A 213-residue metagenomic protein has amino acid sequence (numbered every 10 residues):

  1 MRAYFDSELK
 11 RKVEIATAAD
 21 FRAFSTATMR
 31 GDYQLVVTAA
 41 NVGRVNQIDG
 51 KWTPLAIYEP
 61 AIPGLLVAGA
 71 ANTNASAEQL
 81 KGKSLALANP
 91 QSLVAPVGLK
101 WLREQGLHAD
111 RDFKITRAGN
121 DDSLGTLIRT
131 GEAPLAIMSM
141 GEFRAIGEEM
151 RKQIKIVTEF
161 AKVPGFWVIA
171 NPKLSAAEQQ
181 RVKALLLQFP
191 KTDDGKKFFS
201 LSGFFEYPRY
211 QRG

Functional and structural regions predicted by a protein language model:
M1-D6, N41, V45, I62-T126 (+2 more regions): Bilobed "Venus flytrap"/periplasmic-binding protein-like clamshell domains and structurally analogous long
M1-N41: Extracytoplasmic small-molecule ligand-binding "clamshell" domains of the periplasmic binding protein/Venus flytrap
D6-K10, M29-Y33, R103-L107, R129-A133 (+2 more regions): Sec-exported extracytoplasmic/periplasmic mature domains
K10, R30, A40, G50 (+4 more regions): Extracytoplasmic
I15-T26, D110-T126, K162-P164: Short helix-initiation/N-cap motifs at beta->coil->alpha
R22-V36, I48-D49, E78, D121-I137 (+1 more regions): Short helices/loops that flank or line small-molecule/ion binding pockets
V45-A56, A145-T158: Ligand-binding "clamshell"
E59-A68, E149-P190, K196, S200-G213: Periplasmic-binding protein-like
